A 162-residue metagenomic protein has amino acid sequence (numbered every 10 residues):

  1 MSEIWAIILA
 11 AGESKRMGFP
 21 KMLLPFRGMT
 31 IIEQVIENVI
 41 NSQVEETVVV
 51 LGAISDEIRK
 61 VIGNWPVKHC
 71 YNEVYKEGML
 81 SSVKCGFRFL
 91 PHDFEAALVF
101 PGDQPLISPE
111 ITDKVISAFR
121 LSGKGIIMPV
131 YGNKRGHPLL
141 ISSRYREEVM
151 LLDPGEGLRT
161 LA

Functional and structural regions predicted by a protein language model:
M1-E3, V44, F94, G123-K124: A general structural motif
S2-L51, D56-I58: N-terminal glycine-rich phosphate-binding loop and ensuing alpha1 helix
M17, I58-I62, V115, V149: Hydrophobic packing residues within well-ordered alpha-helices of enzyme cores
G18-K21, F26-T30, V49, A53 (+6 more regions): Residues at secondary-structure transition points
E33-A96, A162: Conserved N-terminal catalytic core of the sugar/cofactor nucleotidyltransferase
K76-S143: Conserved beta-loop-beta/alpha segment of the NTase-like Rossmann-fold superfamily that binds/positions NTPs
Y131-A162: Catalytic-core segments of class I nucleotidyltransferases/pyrophosphorylases that form NMP-activated intermediates
